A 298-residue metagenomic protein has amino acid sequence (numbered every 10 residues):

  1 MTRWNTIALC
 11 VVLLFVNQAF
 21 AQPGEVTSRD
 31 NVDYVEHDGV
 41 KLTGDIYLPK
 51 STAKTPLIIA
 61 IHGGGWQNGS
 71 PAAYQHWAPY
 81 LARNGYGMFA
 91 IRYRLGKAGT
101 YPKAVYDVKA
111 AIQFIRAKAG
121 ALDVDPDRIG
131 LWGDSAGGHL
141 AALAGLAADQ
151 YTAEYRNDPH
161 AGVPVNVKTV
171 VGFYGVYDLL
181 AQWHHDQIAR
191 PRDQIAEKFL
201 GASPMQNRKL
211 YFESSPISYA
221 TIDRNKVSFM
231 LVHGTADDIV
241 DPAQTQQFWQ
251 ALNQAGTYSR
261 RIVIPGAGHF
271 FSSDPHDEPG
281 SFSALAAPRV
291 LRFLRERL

Functional and structural regions predicted by a protein language model:
Q22-T52: N-terminal cap/lid segment of alpha/beta-hydrolase-fold proteins
G24-V26, A153, A181-Y219: Mobile cap/lid helix-loop segments that gate and shape the active-site cleft of serine hydrolases
P71-A90: Short amphipathic alpha-helix adjacent to the substrate-entry channel of hydrolases
G99-G120, A286-P288: Alpha/beta-hydrolase active-site loop
Q113-H185: Primarily recognizes the serine-hydrolase "nucleophile elbow" in alpha/beta-hydrolase and SGNH/GDSL folds
N157-D178, S203-M230: The feature captures the conserved acid-bearing segment of alpha/beta-hydrolase catalytic domains
L231-H233, D237: Short beta-strand/loop motif that positions the catalytic acidic residue of the alpha/beta-hydrolase fold
D238-Q247: Conserved alpha/beta-hydrolase "acid-adjacent" motif
